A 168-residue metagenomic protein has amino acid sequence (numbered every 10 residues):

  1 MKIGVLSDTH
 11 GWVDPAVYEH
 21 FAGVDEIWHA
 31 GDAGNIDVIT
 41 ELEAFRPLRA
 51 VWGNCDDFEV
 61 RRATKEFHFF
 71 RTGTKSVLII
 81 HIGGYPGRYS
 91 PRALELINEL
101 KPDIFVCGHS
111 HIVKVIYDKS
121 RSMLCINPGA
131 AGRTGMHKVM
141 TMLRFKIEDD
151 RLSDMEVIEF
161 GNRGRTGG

Functional and structural regions predicted by a protein language model:
M1-G4, F69-L78, D118-L124, I147-E156: Beta-strand-turn-beta hairpins that frame and shape the catalytic cleft of phosphate-ester-processing enzymes
M1-L48, D56-T74, I79, K138-T141 (+1 more regions): N-terminal active-site segment of His-dependent metallophosphoesterases
H10, P86, G132, D149 (+1 more regions): Residue-level detector of flexible, active-site-proximal loop/helix-junction positions within diverse enzyme catalytic
G11-P15, G34-V38, C55-R61, G84-Y89 (+2 more regions): Active-site environment of divalent metal-dependent phosphoester hydrolases
R49, R88-R151: Conserved beta-sheet core of the metallophosphoesterase superfamily
T72, I82, P128-A130, I147 (+1 more regions): Active-site donor-binding loop signature of nucleotide-sugar glycosyltransferases
M155-G167: Short, solvent-exposed aromatic-acidic interface loops
